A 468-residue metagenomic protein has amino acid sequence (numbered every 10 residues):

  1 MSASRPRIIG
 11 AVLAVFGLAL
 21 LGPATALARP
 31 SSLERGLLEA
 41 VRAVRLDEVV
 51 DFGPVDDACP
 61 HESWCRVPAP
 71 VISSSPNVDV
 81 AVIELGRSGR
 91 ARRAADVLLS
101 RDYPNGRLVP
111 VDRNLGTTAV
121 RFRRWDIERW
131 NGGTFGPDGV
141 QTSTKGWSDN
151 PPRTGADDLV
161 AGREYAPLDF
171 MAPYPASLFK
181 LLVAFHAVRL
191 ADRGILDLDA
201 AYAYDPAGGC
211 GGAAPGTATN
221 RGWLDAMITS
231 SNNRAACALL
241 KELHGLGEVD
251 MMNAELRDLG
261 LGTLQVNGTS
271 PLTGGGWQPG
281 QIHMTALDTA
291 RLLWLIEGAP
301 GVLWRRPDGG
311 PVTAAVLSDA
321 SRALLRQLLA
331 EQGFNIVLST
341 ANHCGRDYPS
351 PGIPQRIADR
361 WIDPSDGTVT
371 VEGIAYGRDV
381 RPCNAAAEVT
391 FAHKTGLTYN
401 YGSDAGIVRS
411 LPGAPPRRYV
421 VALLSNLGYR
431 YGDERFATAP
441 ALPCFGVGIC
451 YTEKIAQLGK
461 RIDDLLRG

Functional and structural regions predicted by a protein language model:
M1-A28: Secretory targeting and sorting signals
R29-E128, E297-G468: Structured C-terminal helix/loop/strand segments within mature extracytoplasmic catalytic/sensor domains
S75, E84, A214-L324, E331: Active-site-adjacent helix/loop patches that line small-molecule binding or acyl-intermediate pockets
L85-P173, L181, A191: N-terminal carbohydrate-binding/catalytic regions of secreted carbohydrate-active enzymes
P167-P175, L224-D225, Q278: A short glycine/serine-rich beta->alpha loop
P173-Y202, V421: Active-site SXXK
L178-A187, M227, L256, T289 (+3 more regions): Residue-level preference for non-acidic, small/hydrophobic
F185-R193, K241, R291-G298, K460 (+1 more regions): Short glycine/serine- and small hydrophobic-enriched flexible loop segments
